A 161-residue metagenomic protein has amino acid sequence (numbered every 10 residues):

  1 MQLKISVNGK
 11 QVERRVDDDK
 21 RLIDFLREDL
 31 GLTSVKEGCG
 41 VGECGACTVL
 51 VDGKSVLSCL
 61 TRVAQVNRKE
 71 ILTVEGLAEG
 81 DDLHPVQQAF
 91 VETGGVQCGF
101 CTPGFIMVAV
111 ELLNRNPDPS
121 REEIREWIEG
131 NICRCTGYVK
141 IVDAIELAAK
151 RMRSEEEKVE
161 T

Functional and structural regions predicted by a protein language model:
M1-T161: Signature of N-terminal electron-transfer/Fe-S-associated modules in redox systems
